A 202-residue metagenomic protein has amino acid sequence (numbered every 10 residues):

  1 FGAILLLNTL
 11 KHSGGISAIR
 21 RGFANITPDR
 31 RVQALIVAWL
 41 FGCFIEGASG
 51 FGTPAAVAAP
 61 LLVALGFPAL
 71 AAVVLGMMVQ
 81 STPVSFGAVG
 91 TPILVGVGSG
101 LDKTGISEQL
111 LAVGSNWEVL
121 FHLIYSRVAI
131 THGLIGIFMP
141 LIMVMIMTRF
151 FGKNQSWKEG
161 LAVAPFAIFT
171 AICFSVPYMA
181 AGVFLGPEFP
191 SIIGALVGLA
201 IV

Functional and structural regions predicted by a protein language model:
F1-P68, V74: Membrane-embedded alpha-helical segments and adjacent helix-loop junctions characteristic of multi-pass solute
L65, A71-V202: Membrane-core helix-loop-helix motifs of multi-pass transport proteins
